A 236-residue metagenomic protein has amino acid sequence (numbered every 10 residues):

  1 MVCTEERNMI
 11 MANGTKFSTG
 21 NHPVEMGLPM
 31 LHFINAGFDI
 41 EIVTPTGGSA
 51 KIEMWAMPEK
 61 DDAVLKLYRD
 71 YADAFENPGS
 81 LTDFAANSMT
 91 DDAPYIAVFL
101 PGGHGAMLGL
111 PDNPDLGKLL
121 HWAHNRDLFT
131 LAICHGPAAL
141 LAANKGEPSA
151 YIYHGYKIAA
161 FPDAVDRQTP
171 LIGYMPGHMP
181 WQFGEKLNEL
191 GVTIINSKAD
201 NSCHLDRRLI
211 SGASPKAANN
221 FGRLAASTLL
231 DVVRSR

Functional and structural regions predicted by a protein language model:
M1-R126, A139-R236: Extended, subdomain-level signal for the structured scaffold at the beginning of enzyme domains
F129: Active-site cofactor/cluster-binding pocket
A132-P137: Short, thiol/selenol-centered motifs that function as redox-active sites or metal-ligating centers
